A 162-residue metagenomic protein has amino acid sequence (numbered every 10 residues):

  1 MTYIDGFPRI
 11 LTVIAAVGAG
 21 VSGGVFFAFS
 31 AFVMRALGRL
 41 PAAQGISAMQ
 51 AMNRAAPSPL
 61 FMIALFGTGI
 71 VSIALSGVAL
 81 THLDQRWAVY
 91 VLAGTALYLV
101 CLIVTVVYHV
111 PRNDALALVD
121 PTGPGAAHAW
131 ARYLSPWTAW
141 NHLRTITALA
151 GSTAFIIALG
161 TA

Functional and structural regions predicted by a protein language model:
D5-G20, G77-V100: Interfacial segments of alpha-helical transmembrane regions
R9-I10, V21-F66, P111-S135: Interfacial loop at the N-terminal end of multi-pass membrane proteins
L11, G18-V21, F26, V71 (+3 more regions): Hydrophobic residues within membrane-embedded alpha-helical segments of Major Facilitator Superfamily
V13, L92, S135-T138, H142-T145: Internal alpha-helical transmembrane segments of multi-pass membrane proteins, especially GPCRs
A64-L75, R144-S152: Core segments of transmembrane alpha-helices that mediate helix-helix packing or line hydrophobic substrate/ligand
L99-V107: Mid-bilayer segments of alpha-helical transmembrane spans in multi-pass integral membrane proteins that mediate
I157-A162: Juxtamembrane boundary at the C-terminal end of a transmembrane helix
